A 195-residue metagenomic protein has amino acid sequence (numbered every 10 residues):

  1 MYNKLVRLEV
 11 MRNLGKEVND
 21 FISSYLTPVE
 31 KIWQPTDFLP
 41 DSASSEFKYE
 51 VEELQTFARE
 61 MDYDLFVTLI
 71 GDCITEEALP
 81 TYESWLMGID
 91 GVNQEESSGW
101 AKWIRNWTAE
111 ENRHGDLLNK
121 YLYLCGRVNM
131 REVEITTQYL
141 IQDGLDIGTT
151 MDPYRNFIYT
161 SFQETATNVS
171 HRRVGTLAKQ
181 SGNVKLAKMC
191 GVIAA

Functional and structural regions predicted by a protein language model:
M1-A195: Non-heme di-metal
